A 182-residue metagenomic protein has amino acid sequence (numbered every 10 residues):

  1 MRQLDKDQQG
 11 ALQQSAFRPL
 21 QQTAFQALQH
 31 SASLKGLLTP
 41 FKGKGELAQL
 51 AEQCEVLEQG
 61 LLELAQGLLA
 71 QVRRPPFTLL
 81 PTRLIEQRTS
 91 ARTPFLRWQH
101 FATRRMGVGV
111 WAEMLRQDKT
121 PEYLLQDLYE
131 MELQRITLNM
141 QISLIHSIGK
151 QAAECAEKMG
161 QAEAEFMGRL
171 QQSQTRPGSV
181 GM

Functional and structural regions predicted by a protein language model:
M1-Q9, S90, P177-M182: Intrinsically disordered, low-complexity linkers and terminal tails enriched in Pro/Gly and often acidic or mixed-charge
R2-F25, Q29: Long, compositionally biased, intrinsically disordered regions
Q8, F25-T78, Q174, G178: Negatively charged, low-complexity tracts enriched in Asp/Glu with abundant Ser/Thr
C54-L64, L68, L124, M131-A152 (+1 more regions): Amphipathic alpha-helical coiled-coil segments
A65, L69-V72, P76-L79, H146 (+4 more regions): Coiled-coil heptad-register positions
Q66-F101: Amphipathic, interaction-prone secondary-structure segments
L80-R88, E165-M182: Helical coiled-coil/dimerization "stalks" and their immediately adjacent regulatory linkers at helix->disorder
F95-T137: Intrinsically disordered, low-complexity regulatory segments enriched in Ser/Thr/Pro and charged residues
